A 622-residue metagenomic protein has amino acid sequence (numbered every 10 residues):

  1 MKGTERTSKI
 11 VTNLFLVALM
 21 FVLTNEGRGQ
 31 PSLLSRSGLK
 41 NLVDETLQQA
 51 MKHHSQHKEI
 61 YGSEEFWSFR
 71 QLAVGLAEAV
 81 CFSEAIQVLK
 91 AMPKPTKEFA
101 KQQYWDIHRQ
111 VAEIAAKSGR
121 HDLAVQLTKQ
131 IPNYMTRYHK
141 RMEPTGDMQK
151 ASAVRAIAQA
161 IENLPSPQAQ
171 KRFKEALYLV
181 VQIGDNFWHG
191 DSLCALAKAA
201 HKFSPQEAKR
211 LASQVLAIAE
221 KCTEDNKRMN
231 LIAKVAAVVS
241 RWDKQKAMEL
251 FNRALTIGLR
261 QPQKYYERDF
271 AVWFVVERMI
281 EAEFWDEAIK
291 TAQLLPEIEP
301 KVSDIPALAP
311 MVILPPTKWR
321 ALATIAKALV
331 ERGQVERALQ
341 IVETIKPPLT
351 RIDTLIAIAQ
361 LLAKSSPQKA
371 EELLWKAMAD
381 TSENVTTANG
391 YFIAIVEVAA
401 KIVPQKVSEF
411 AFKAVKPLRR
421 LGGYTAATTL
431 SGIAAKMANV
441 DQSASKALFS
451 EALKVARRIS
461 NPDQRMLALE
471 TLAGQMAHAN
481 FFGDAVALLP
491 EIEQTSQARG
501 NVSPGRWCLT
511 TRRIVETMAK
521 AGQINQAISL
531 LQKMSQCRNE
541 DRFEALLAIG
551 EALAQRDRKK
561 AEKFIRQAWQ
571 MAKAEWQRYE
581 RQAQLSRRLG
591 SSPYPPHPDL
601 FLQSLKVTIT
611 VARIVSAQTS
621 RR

Functional and structural regions predicted by a protein language model:
K2-L14: Bacterial N-terminal signal peptides that target proteins for export
N13-V22: Bacterial N-terminal signal peptides
L23, G27-R622: Non-catalytic tandem-repeat scaffold regions and their flanking low-complexity/translocation tails
